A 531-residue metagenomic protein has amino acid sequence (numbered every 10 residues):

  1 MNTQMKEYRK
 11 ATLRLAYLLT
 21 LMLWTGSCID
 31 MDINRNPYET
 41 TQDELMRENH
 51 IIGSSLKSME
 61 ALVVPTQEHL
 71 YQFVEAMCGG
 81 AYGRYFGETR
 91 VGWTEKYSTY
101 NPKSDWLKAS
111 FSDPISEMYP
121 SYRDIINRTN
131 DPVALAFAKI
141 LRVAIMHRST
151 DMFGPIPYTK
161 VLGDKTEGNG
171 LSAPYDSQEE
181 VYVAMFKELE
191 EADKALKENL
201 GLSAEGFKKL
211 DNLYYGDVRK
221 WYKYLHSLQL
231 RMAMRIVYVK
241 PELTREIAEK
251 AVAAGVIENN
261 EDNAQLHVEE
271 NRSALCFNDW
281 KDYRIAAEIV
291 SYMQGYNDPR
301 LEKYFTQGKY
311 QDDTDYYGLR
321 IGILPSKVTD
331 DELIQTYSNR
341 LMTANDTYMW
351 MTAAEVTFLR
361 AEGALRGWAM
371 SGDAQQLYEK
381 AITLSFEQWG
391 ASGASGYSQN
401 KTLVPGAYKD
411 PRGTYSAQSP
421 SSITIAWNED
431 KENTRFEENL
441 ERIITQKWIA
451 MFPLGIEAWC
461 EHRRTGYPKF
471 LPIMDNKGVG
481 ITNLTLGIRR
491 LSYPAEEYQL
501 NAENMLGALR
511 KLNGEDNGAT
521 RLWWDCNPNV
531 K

Functional and structural regions predicted by a protein language model:
M1-P37: Bacterial Sec-dependent N-terminal signal peptides
Y8-T12, A361, I443: Gram-positive Sec-dependent secretion signals
L21-M22, A251, H462, K469: Short secondary-structure subsegments characteristic of cysteine-rich extracellular domains
C28-R84, D113, P120, D124 (+3 more regions): Membrane-proximal, proline-rich intrinsically disordered regions
R35, Y337-S338, A417-S421: Short acidic (Asp/Glu) and glycine-rich catalytic loops that position anionic groups and cofactors
H50, Y85-L141, I145-G393, D430-L440 (+1 more regions): Structured, solvent-exposed acidic/aromatic patches
E68-A76, P155-I156, T244-R245, G455-C460: Beta-strand acidic-aromatic groove motif in beta-rich domains, primarily in extracellular
F386, G390-S392, Y397-K531: C-terminal functional modules
